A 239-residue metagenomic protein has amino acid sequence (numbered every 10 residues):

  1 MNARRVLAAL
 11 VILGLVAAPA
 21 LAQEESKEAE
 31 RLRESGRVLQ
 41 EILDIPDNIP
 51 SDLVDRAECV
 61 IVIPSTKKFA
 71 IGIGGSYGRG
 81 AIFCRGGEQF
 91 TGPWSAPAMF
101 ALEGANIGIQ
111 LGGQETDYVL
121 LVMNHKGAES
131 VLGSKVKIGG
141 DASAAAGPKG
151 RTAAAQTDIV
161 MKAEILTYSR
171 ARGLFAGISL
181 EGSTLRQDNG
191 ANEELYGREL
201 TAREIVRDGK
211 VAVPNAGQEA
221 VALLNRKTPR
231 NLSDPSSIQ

Functional and structural regions predicted by a protein language model:
M1-A3: N-terminal secretory signal peptides that target proteins for export/translocation
A8-A17: Bacterial N-terminal signal peptides
A17-Q23: Bacterial Sec-dependent signal peptides at the C-terminal "C-region" and cleavage site
Q23-Q239: Small-residue-enriched, tightly packed secondary-structure blocks
